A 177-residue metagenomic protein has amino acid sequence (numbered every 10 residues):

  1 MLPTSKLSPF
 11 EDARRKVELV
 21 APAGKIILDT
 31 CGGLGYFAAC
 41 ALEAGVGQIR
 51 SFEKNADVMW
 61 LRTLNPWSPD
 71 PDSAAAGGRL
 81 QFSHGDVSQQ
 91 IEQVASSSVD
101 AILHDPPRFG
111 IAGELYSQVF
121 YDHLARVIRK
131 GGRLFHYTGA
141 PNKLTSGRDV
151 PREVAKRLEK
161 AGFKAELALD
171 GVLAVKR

Functional and structural regions predicted by a protein language model:
M1-P22: Class I SAM-dependent transferase core
A23-L34: Conserved class I S-adenosyl-L-methionine
L34-V46: Conserved SAM-binding loop of SAM-dependent methyltransferases across substrates and taxa, primarily the Class I
F52-S96: S-adenosyl-L-methionine
D100-L115: A short SAM/SAH-binding and catalytic strip from SAM-dependent methyltransferases
Y116-K130: A short glycine-rich, Lys/Arg-flanked "PGG" loop and its adjoining helix->strand segment in the class I
G131-G139: Conserved beta-strand signature within the Rossmann-like core of class I S-adenosyl-L-methionine
A140-R177: Class I S-adenosyl-L-methionine
